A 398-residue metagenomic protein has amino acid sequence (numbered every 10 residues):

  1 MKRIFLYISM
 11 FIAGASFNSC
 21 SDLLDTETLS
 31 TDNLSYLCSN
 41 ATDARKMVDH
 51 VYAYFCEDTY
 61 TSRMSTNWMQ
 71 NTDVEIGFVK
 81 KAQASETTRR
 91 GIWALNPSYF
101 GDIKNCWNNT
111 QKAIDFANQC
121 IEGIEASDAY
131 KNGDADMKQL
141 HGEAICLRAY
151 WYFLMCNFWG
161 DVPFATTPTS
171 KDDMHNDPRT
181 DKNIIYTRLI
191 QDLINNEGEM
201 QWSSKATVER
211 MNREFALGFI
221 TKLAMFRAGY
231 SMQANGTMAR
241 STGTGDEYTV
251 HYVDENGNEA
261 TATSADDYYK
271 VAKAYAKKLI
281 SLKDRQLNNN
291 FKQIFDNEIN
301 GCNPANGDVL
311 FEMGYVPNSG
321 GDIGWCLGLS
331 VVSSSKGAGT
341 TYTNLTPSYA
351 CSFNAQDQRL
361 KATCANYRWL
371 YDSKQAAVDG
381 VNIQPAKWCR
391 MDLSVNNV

Functional and structural regions predicted by a protein language model:
M1-L29: Bacterial Sec-dependent N-terminal signal peptides
R3, P168-K171, Y315-P317, C364: Short, flexible loop/turn elements at secondary-structure junctions
C20-G77, K104, Q119, N183 (+4 more regions): Acidic, glycine-rich segments characteristic of secretory precursors and extracytoplasmic regions
S35, S62-K81, M200-G218, G229-K336: Short, surface-exposed recognition loops and adjoining beta-strand edges that mediate ligand/DNA contacts, enriched
Y36, N40-T61, K81-W159, D173-V208 (+1 more regions): Conserved, well-structured interaction surfaces
A41-T42, V48, Y52, C56-T59 (+2 more regions): Elongated scaffold/linker segments in the mid-to-C-terminal portions of large proteins
C156-N157, P163, F226-N235: Short coil/turn linking the two alpha-helices of tandem helical-hairpin repeats
